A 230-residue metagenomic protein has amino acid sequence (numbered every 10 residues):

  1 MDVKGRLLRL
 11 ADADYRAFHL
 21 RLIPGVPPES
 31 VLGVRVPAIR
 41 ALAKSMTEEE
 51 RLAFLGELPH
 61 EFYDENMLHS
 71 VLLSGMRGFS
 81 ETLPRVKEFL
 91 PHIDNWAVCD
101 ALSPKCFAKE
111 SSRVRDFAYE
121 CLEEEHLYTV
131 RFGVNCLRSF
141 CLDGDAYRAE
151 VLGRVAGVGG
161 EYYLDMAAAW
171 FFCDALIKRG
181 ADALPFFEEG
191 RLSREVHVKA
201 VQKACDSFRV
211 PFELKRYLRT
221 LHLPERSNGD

Functional and structural regions predicted by a protein language model:
M1-D230: Alpha-helical scaffold domains
